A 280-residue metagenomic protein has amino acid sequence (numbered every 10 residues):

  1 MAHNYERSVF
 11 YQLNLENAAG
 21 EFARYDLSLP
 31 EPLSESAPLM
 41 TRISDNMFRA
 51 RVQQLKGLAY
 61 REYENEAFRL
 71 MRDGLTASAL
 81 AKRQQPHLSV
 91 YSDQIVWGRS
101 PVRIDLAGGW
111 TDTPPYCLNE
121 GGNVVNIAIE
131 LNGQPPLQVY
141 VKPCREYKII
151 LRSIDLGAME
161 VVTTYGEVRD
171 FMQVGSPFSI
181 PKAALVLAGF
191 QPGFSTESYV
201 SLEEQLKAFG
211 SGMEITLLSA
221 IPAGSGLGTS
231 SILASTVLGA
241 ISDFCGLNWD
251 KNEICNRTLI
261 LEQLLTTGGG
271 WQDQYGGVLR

Functional and structural regions predicted by a protein language model:
N4-L227, G239-K251, N256, R280: ATP-binding N-lobe of GHMP and related small-molecule kinases
S230: Short, conserved phosphate/pyrophosphate- and ester-handling motifs at nucleotide-, phospho-/glycolipid
T236: Active-site signature of alpha/beta-hydrolase-fold catalytic machinery across serine- and Asp/Cys-nucleophile hydrolases
W249-R280: Alpha/beta catalytic cores of group-transfer enzymes, especially the acyltransferase/condensing modules of polyketide
